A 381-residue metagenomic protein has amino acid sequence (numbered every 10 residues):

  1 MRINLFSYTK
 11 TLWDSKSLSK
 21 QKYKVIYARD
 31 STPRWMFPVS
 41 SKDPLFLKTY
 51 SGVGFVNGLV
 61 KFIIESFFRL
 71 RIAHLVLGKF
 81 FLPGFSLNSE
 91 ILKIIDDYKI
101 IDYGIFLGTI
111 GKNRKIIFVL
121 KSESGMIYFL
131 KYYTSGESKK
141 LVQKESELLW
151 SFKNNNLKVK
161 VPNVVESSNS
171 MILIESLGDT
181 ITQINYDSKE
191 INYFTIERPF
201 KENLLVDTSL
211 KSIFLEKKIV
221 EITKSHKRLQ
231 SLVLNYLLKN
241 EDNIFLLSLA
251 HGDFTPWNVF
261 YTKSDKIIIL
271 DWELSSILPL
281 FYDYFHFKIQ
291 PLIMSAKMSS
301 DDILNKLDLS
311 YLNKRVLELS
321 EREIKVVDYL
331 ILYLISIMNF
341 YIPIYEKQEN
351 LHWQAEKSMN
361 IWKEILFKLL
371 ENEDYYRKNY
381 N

Functional and structural regions predicted by a protein language model:
R2-F106: Juxta-kinase regulatory segment immediately upstream of eukaryotic protein kinase catalytic domains
D30, W35, H286-P291, L304-N381: Helix-rich C-terminal or lid/interface subdomains of diverse kinases
R114-Q143: ATP-binding glycine-rich loop module of kinase domains
K115-L120, L238-Y282: Active-site acidic catalytic loop and adjacent metal/ATP-binding pocket of ATP-dependent phosphoryl transfer enzymes
S135, N169-K189, L205, I335-N350: A glycine-centered beta->alpha junction motif in the catalytic cores of kinase/phosphotransferase enzymes
Q143-V161, L177-K218, H226-I244, S248-T255: Conserved kinase catalytic-core helix
P162-S170: Short beta-strand micro-motifs within the conserved protein kinase catalytic domain, predominantly in the N-lobe
T262-L309: Active-site Asp-x-Gly
